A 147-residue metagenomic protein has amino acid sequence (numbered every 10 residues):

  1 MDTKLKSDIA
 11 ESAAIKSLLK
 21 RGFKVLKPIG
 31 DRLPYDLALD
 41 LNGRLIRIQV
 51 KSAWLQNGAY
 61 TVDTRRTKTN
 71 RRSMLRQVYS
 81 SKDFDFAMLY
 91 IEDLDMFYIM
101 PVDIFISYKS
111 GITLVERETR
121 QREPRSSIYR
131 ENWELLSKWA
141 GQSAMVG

Functional and structural regions predicted by a protein language model:
M1-L33, L39-G147: Mixed-charge (Asp/Glu-Lys/Arg
